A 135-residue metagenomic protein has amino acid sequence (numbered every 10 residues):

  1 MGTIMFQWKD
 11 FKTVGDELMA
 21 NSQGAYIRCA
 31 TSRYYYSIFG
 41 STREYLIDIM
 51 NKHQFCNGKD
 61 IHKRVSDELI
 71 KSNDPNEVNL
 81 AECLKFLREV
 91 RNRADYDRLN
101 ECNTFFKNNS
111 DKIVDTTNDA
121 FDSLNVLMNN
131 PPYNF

Functional and structural regions predicted by a protein language model:
M1-F135: Terminal alpha-helical segments
